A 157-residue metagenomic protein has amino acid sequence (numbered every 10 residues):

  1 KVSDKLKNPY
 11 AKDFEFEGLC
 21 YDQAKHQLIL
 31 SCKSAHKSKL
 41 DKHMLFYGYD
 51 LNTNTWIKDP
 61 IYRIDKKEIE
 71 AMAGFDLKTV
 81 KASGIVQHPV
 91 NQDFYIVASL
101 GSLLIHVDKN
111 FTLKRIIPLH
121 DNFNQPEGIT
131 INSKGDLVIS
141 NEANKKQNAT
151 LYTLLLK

Functional and structural regions predicted by a protein language model:
K1-K157: Sequence/structural signature of beta-propeller domains
